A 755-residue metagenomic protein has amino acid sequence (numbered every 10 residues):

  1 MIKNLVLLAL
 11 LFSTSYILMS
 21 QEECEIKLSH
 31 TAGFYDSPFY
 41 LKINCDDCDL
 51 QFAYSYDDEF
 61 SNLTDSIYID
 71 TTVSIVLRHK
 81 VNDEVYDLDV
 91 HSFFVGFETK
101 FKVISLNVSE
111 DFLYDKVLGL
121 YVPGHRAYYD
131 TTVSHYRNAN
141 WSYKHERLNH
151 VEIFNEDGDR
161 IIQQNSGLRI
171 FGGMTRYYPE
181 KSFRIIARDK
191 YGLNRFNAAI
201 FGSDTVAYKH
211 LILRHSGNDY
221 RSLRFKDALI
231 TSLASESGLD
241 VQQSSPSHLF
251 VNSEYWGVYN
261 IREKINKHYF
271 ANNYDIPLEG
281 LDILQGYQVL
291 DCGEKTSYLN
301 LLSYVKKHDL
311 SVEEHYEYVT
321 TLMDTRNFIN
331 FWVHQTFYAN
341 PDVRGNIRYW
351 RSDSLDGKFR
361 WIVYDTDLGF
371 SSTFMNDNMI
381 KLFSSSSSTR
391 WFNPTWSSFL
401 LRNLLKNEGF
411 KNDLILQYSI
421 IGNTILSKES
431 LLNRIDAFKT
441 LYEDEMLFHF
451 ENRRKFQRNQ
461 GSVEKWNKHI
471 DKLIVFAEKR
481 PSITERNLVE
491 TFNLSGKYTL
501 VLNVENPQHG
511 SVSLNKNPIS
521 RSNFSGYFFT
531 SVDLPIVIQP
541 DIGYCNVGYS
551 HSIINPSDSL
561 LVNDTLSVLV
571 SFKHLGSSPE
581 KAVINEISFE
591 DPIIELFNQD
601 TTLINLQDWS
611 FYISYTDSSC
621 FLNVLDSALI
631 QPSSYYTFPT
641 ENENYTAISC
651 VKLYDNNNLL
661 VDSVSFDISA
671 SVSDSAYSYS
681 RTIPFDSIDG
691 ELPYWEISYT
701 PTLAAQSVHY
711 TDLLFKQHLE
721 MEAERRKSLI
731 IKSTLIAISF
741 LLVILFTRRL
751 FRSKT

Functional and structural regions predicted by a protein language model:
M1-N4, R752-K754: Positively charged n-region of N-terminal signal peptides that target proteins for export
N4-S13: Sec-dependent N-terminal signal peptides
M19-N140, L148, N155, I162-Q164 (+5 more regions): Short, compositionally stereotyped local motifs that mark structural "simplifiers"
Q21-H30, Y86-H91, K472-V475, T484 (+1 more regions): Intrinsically disordered, low-complexity linkers and terminal tails enriched in Ser/Thr/Pro/Gly with interspersed basic
S66, T71, T131, T205 (+15 more regions): Coil residues (strongly favoring Ser/Thr
K102-I104, D111-Y128, V133, N138-W141 (+15 more regions): Middle-to-C-terminal accessory/interaction subdomains
L106, A127-G293: Conserved ATP-binding subdomain of kinase catalytic cores across diverse folds
